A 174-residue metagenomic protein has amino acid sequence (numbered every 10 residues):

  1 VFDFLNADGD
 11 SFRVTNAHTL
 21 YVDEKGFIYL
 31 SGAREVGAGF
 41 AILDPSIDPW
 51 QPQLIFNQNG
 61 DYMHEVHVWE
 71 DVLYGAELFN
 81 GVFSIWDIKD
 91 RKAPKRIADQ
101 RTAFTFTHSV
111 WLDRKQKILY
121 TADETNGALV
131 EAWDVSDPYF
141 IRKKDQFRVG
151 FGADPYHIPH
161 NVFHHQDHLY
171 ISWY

Functional and structural regions predicted by a protein language model:
V1-Y174: Feature marking well-ordered beta-strand scaffolds used for ligand recognition
